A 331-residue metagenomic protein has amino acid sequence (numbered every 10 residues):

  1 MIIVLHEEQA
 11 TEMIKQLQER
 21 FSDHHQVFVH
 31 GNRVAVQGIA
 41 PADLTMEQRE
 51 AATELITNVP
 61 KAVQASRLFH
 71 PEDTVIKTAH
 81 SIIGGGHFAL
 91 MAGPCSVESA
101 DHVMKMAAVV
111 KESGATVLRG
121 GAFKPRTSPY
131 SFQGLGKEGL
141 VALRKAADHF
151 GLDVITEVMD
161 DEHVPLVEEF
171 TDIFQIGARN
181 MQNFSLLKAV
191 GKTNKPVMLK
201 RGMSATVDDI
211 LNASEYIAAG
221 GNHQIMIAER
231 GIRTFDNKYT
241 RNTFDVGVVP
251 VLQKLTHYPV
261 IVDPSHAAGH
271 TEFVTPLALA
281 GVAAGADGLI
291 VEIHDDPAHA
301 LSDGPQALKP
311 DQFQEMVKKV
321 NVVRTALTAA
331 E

Functional and structural regions predicted by a protein language model:
P60-M91, L327-A330: N-terminal amphipathic alpha-helix/helix-capping segment at the start of soluble metabolic enzymes
I76-C95, R126-P129, Q253-V262: N-terminal small/glycine-rich loop or linker at the start of catalytic domains across soluble metabolic enzymes
F88-K105, P129-Q133, D153-E157, A178 (+2 more regions): Active-site mouth loops of central-metabolism enzymes
A89-P94, L118-G120, V154-T156, F174-I176 (+4 more regions): Hydrophobic faces of well-ordered beta-strands that scaffold small-molecule active sites in alpha/beta enzyme cores
R119-K137, D295-P305: Glycine-rich, proline-tolerant flexible connector loops at the mouths of alpha/beta enzymes
Q133-T156, V190-P196, V246-V260, Q306-T328: Alpha-helix-loop-beta-strand connector modules within alpha/beta enzyme cores
L135, L152-D160, D172-N183, P196-V207 (+1 more regions): Catalytic beta/alpha-barrel core
T193-I293: Catalytic alpha/beta core domains of metabolic enzymes, predominantly
